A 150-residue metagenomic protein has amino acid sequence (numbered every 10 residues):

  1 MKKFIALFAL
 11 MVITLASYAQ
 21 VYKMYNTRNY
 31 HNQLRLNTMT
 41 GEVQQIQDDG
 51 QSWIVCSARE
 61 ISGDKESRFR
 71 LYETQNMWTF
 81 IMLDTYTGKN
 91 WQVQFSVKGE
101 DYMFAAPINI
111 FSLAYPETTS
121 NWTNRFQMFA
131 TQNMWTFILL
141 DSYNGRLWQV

Functional and structural regions predicted by a protein language model:
M1-F4: Positively charged n-region of N-terminal signal peptides that target proteins for export
L10-Y18: Hydrophobic h-region of N-terminal signal peptides that target proteins for export in Gram-negative bacteria
Y18-N26: Cleaved targeting-peptide boundary
Y22, E66-R70, T123-F126: Repeated scaffold domains used in trafficking and secretory/extracellular systems, primarily beta-propellers
Y25-H31, Y72-W78, F129-W135: Short, repeating "repeat-unit edge" segments in beta-repeat architectures
N26-I54: N-terminal targeting signals for Sec/Tat export/insertion, comprising classic cleavable signal peptides
N32-T38, T79-T85, T136-S142: Short beta-strand motif characteristic of blades in beta-propeller domains
D49-K65, V97-N121: Trp- and S/T/G-rich repeat-edge/linker motifs of beta-rich repeat architectures
